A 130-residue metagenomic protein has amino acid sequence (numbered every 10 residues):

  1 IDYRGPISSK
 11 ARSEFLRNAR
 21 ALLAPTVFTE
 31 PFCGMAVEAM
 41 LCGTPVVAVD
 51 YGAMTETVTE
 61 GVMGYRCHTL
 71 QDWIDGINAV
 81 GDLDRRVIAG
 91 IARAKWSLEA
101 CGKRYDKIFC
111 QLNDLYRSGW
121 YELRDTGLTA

Functional and structural regions predicted by a protein language model:
I1-K10: Nucleotide-activated donor-binding/catalytic signature segment of Leloir-type glycosyltransferases, i.e., the conserved
S13, A36-L41, T55-E56: Short alpha-helical segment that forms part of, or immediately flanks, the ligand-binding pocket in carbohydrate-active
R17-P31: Acidic donor-binding loop of glycosyltransferase active sites
E30-C33, M40, D50: Short glycine/acidic-rich beta->alpha loop that forms part of the nucleotide-sugar donor binding site in diverse
P45-A48: Short hydrophobic beta-strand element within catalytic cores of glycosyltransferases and related nucleotide-activated
D50-G61, Y65-R66: Short acidic/histidine- and often glycine-rich active-site loop of Leloir-type glycosyltransferases that engages
Y65-R86: C-terminal "capping" alpha-helix adjacent to the active site of nucleotide-linked donor transferases in cell-envelope
D82-T129: A charged, aromatic-enriched C-terminal amphipathic alpha-helix characteristic of glycosyltransferases across folds
